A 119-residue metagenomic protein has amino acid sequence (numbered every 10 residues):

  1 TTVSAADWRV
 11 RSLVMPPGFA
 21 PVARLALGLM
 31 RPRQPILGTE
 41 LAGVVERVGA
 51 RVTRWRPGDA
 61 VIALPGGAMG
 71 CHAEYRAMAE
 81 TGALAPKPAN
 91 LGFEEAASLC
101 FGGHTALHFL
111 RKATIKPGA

Functional and structural regions predicted by a protein language model:
T1, V44, V48, K87-N90: Residue-level recognition of beta-strand microenvironments
T1-A42: N-terminal glycine-rich beta->alpha transition that marks the start or flank of a dinucleotide-binding site
S12-L13, P17, G66-E80: A structural motif shared across PLP-dependent enzymes of the aminotransferase-like
E40-G67: A glycine-/small-residue-rich N-terminal strand-loop-strand element that serves as the cofactor-binding glycine loop
A42-V44, Y75-A77, L84: Conserved hydrophobic/aromatic beta-strand scaffold that supports enzyme active sites
A89-K112: A glycine-rich, Thr/Ser-enriched phosphate-binding loop motif common to dinucleotide/cofactor-binding enzymes
P117-A119: Phosphate-coordination loops involved in phosphoryl transfer and adenosine-cofactor binding
